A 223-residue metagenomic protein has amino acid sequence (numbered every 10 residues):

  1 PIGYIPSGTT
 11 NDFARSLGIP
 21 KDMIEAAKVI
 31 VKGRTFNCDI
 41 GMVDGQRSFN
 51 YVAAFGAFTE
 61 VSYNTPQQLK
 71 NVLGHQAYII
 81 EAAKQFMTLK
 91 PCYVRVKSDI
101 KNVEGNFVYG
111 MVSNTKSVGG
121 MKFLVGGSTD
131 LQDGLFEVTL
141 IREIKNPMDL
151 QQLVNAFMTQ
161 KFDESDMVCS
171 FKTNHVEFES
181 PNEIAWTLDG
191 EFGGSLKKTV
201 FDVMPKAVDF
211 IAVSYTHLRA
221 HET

Functional and structural regions predicted by a protein language model:
P1-V112: Catalytic core of DAGKc-family lipid kinases
M42-V43, K97, E179, T187 (+1 more regions): A general beta-strand register signal
A82-V94, D133-E183: Catalytic phosphate-donor-binding core of small-molecule kinases
F107, D166, G194-V200: Short, solvent-exposed S/T- and G/P-enriched segments that are highly enriched in secreted/extracellular and lumenal
M111-V125: Glycine-rich phosphate/pyrophosphate-binding beta-alpha loops
K122-G127, L153-F157: Short, surface-exposed loop/helix-turn segments at secondary-structure junctions that function as lids/hinges flanking
K206: Catalytic core of tubulin tyrosine ligase-like
T216-T223: Conserved small/polar residues in nucleotide/adenosyl-binding loops
